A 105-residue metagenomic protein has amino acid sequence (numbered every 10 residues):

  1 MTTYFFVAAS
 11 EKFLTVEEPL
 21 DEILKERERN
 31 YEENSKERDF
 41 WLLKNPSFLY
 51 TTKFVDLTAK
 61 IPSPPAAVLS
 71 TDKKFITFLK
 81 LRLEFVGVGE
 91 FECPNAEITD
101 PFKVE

Functional and structural regions predicted by a protein language model:
M1-E105: The transition from N-terminal targeting/processing segments to the mature protein
